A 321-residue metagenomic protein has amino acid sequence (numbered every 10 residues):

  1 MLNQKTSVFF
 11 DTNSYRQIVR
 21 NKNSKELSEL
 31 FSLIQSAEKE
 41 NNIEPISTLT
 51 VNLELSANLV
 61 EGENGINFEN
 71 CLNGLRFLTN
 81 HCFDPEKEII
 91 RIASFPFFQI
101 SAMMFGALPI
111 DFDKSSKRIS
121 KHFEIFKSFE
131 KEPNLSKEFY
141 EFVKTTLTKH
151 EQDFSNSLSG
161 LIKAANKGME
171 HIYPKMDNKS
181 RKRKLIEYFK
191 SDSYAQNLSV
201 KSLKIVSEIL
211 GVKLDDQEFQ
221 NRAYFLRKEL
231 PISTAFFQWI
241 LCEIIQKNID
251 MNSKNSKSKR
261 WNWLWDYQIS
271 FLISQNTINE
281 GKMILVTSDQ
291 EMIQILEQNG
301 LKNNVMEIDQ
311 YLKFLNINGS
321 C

Functional and structural regions predicted by a protein language model:
L2-G281, Q290-C321: Active-site-proximal, substrate-binding regions of enzyme catalytic domains and RNA-binding/basic surfaces
L285: Conserved SAM-binding loop
